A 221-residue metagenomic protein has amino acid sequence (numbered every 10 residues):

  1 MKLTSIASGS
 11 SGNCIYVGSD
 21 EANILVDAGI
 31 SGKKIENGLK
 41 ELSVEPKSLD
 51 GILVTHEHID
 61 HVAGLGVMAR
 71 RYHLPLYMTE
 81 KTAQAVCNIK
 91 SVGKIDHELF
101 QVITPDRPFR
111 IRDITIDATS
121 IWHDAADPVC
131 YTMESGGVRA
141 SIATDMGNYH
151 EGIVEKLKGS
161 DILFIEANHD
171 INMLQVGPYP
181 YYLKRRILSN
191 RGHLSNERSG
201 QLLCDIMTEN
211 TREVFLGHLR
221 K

Functional and structural regions predicted by a protein language model:
M1-L42, V129-D145, I162: Conserved beta-strand hairpin/beta-sheet module of binuclear metal-dependent hydrolase folds, prominently
T4-C14, H56-L65, A69, I116-A118: Structured catalytic core of nucleotide-sugar glycosyltransferases
A22, Y72-P75, T208-R212: A short helix->loop->beta-strand "cap" motif at the edges of active sites that frequently abuts
V26-G29, D50-E57, Y77-E80, S141-T144 (+2 more regions): Active-site neighborhood of phospho(di)ester-bond hydrolases with catalytic His/Asp-centered motifs
K33-M78: Active-site metal-binding motif and surrounding structural segment of the metallo-beta-lactamase
L49, H97, S160-D161: Short, well-ordered alpha-helix to beta-strand connector turns
E80-G137: Metallo-beta-lactamase
E151-K221: Cap/insert and terminal regions of metallo-dependent hydrolase folds
